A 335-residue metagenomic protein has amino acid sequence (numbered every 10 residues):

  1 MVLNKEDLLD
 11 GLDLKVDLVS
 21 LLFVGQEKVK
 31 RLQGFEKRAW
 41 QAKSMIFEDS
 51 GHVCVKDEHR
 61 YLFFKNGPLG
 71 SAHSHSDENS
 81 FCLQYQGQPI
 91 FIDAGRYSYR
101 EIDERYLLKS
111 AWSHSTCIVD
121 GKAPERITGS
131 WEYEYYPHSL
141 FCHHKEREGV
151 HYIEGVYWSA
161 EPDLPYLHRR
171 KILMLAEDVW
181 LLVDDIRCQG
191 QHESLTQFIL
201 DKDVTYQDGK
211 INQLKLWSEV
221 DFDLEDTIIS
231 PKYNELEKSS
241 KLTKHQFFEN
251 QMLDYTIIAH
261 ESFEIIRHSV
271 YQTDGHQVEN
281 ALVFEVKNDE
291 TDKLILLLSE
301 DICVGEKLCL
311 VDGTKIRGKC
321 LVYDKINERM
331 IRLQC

Functional and structural regions predicted by a protein language model:
M1-F91, S269, Q277, F284-C335: Carbohydrate-active enzyme catalytic cores, enriched for enzymes that act on polyanionic acidic polysaccharides
Q41-H59, A123-L175: Extended, loop-rich substrate-binding clefts of extracytoplasmic carbohydrate-active enzymes
H59-Y61, P68-G70, Q86-I90, R96-S98 (+5 more regions): Short, glycine-/Ser/Thr-/acidic-enriched flexible segments
S76-L140: Active-site rim segments in enzyme catalytic domains, especially the processed small/beta chain of N-terminal
E146-D203, Q246, A259-E261, R267-N280 (+2 more regions): Acidic, contiguous internal or C-terminal segments within carbohydrate-active enzymes that form a structured patch used
Q191-E237, F284: Polysaccharide-binding surfaces and accessory modules of carbohydrate-active proteins
E235-M252: A surface-exposed beta-strand-loop module
F248-E261, L296: Short Pro-Gly-centered flexible turn/kink motifs
